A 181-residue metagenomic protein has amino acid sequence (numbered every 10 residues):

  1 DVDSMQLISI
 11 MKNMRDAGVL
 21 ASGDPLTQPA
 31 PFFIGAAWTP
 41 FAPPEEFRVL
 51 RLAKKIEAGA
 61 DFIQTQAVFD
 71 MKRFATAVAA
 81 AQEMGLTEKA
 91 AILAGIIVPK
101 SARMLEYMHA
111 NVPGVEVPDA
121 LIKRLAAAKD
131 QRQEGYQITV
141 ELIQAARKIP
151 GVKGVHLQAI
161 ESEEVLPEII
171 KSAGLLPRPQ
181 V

Functional and structural regions predicted by a protein language model:
V2-T27, A37-A42, M84-Q144, A173-V181: Active-site pocket-lining/capping segments in soluble small-molecule metabolic enzymes
L20-A21, P44-A58: Active-site glycine-rich loop that binds ribose-phosphate moieties when present
E46-F47, A75-T76, R103-V112, P167-E168: Short, well-ordered secondary-structure micro-motifs
K55, G59, A94, V155: Conserved, mostly hydrophobic/aromatic
A58, I149-P150: Structural motif
D61-D70, G154-A159: Catalytic beta/alpha-barrel core
T76-A79, A94: Glycine- and Gly-Pro-enriched alpha-helical subdomains that act as flexible, kink-prone "lid/hinge" or packing modules
I149, H156-V181: C-terminal/domain-terminus segments
